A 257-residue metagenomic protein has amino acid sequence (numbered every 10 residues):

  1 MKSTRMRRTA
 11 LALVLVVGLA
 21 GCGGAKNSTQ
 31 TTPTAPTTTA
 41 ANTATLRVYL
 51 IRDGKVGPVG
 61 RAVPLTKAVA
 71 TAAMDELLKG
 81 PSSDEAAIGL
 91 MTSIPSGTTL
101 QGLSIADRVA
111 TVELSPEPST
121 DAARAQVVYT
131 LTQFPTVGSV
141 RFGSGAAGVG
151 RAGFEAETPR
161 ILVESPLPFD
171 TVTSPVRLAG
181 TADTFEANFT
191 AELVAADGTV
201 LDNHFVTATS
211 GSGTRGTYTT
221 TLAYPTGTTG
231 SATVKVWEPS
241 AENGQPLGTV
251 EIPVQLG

Functional and structural regions predicted by a protein language model:
K2-G257: Bimodal "functional hotspot" detector
